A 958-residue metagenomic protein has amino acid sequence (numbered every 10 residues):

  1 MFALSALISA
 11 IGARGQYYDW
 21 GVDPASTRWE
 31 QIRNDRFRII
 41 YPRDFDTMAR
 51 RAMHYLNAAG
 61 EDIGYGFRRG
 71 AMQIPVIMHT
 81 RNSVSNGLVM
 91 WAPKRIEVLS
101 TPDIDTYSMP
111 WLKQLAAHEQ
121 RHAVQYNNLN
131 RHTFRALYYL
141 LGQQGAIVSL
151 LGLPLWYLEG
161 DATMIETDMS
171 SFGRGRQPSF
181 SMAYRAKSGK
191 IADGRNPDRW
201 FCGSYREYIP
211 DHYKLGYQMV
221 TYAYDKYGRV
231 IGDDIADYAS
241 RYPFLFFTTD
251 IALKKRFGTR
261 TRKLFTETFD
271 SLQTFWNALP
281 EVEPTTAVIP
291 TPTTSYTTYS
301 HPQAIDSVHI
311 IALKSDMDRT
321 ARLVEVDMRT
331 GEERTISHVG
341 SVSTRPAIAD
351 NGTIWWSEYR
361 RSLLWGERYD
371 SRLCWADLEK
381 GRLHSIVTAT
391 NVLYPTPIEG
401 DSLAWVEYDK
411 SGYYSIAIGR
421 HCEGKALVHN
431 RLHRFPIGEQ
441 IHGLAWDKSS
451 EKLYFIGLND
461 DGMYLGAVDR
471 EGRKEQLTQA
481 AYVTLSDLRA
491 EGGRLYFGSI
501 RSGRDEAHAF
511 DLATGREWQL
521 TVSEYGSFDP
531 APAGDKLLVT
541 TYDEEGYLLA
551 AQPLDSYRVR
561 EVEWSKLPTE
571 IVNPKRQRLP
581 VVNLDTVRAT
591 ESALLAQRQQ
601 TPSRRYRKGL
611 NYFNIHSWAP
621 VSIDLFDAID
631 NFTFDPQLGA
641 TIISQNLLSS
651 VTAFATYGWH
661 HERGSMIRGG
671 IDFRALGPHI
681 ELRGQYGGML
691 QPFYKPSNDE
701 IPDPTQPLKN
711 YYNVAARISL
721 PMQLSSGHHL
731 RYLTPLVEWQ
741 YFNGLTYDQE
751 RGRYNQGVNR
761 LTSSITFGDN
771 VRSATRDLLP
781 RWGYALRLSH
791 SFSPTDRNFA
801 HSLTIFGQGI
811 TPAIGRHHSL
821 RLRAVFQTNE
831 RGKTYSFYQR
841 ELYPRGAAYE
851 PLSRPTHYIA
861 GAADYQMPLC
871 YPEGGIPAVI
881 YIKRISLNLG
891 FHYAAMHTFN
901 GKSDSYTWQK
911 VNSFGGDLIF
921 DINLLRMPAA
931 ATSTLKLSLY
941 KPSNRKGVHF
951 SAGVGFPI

Functional and structural regions predicted by a protein language model:
G15-V148, P154: Juxtacatalytic substrate-recognition/specificity segment
W20-G21, A25-Q31, D234-P346, D350-N351: Beta/coil-rich, acidic/histidine-enriched accessory regions frequently appended to metallopeptidases
P110-L115, A123, N128-T221, K226 (+2 more regions): Acidic/His/Gly-enriched intrinsically disordered linker/tail segments that often contain short helix/coil "MoRF-like"
G175, S179, Y296, K314-L323 (+12 more regions): A flexible loop/linker signature enriched in serine peptidases of the S9 family
F275-T298, V326-T344, W375-I398, G419-D447 (+4 more regions): Multi-bladed beta-propeller domains
E281, S295, S499, R560-G677 (+4 more regions): Outer-membrane beta-barrel initiation region
D505, E524-F528, E544-Y547, E681-T734 (+5 more regions): Outer-membrane beta-barrel translocator/channel fold
S697, P704, G752-I885, F891 (+1 more regions): C-terminal outer-membrane beta-barrel translocator/porin domains of Gram-negative envelope proteins and their
